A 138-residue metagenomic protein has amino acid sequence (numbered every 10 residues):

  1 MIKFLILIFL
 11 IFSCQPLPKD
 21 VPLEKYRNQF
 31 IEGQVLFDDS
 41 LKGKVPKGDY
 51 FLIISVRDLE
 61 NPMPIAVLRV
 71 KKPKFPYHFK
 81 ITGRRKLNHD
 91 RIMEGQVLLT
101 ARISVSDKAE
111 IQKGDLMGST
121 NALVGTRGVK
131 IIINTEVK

Functional and structural regions predicted by a protein language model:
M1-L7: Sec-dependent signal peptide recognition, specifically the positively charged N-region followed immediately by
L10-S13: C-terminal motif of bacterial Sec signal peptides marking the signal peptidase cleavage site
Q15-P18: Bacterial signal peptide processing site
D20-V21, L36, P76-K80, T120-K138: Extracellular beta-sheet/turn segments enriched in Thr/Pro/Gly and aliphatic residues
I31-D39: A short, amphipathic beta-strand motif
F51-R57, L98-R102: Beta-strand signatures of extracellular beta-sandwich domains
L68-H89: A beta-strand/beta-hairpin structural motif
T100-G114: Short acidic/polar inter-strand loop motif in beta-rich domains
